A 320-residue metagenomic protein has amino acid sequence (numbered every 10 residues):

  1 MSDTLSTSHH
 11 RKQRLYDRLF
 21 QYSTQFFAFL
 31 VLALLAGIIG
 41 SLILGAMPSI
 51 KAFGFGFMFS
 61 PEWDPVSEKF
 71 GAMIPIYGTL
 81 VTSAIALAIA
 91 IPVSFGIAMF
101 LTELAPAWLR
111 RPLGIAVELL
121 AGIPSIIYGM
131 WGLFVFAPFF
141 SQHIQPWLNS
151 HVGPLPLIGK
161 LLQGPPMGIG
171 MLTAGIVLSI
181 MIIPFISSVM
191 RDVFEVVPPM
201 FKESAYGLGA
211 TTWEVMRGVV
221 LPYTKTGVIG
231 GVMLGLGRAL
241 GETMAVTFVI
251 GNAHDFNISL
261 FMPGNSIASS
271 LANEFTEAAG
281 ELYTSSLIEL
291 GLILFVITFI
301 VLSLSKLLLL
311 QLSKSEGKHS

Functional and structural regions predicted by a protein language model:
S6-S23, L42-A86, P106-A107, G164 (+1 more regions): Periplasmic/extracellular loop-to-transmembrane helix junction in inner-membrane transport proteins
A52-M73, Y128-S179: Membrane-interfacial helix termini and adjacent extracytoplasmic/periplasmic loops of multi-pass transporters
F70-F100, V232, L294: Transmembrane alpha-helix signature in integral membrane proteins
A86-V117, K306-K314: Transmembrane-helix boundary motif in ABC transporter permease subunits
F95-F100, P156-G207, T211-E214, V219 (+1 more regions): Membrane-cytosol interface at the C-terminal ends of specific transmembrane alpha-helices in multi-pass membrane
I115-L119, I123, I127, I186-P198 (+2 more regions): Transmembrane alpha-helices
Q163, V246-F295: Interhelical loop and adjacent transmembrane-helix boundary motif in polytopic membrane transport permeases
R191-E195, P199, N273-S320: C-terminal transmembrane helix and the adjacent membrane-cytosol boundary/short C-terminal tail of inner/organellar
